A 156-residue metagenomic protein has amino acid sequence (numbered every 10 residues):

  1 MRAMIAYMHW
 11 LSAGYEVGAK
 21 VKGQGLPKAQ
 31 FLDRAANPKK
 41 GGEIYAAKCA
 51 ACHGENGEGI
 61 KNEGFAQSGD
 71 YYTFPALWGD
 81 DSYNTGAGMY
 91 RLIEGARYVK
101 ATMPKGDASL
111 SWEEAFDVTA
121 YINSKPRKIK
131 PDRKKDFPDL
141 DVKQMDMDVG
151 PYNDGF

Functional and structural regions predicted by a protein language model:
M1-K20, A108-F137, D141, P151: C-terminal capping alpha-helices of c-type cytochrome domains
M4, G41-N56, V118-I122: The canonical Cys-X-X-Cys-His
M4, S68-R127: Extracytoplasmic electron-transfer domains, predominantly the class I c-type cytochrome c fold
W10-A46, I60-K61: Electrostatic cytochrome c docking/interface patches
L11-Y15, E55-G59, G64, D80 (+1 more regions): A short secondary-structure junction motif
A19-Q24, G54-Y71, R133-K134: Short acidic alpha-helical/loop segments enriched in Asp/Glu that coordinate divalent cations
D146-F156: Terminal, low-structured helical/coil segments at or just beyond the last alpha-helical repeat
